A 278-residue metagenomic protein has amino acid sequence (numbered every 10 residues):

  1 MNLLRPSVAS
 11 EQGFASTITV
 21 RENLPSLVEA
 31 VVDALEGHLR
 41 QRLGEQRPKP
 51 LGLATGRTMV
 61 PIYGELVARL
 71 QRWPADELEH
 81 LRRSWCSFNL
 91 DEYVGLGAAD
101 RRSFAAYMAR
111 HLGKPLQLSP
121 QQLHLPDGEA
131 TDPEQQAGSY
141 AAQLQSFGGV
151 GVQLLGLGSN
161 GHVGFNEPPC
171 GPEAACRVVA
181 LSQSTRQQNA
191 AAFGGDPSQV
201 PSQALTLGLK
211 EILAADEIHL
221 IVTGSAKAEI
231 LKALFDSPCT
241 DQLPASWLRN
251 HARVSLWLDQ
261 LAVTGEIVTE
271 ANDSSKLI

Functional and structural regions predicted by a protein language model:
M1-L51: N-terminal glycine-/serine-/threonine-rich phosphate-binding loop
N2-A15, L78-V152, L277-I278: Ligand-binding beta-strand-loop-alpha-helix segment within the catalytic cores of soluble metabolic enzymes
N2-S7, A15, L207-K210, A214-I278: ATP/nucleoside-binding phosphotransfer catalytic cores, i.e., glycine-rich phosphate-binding loops
L43-A75: Glycine-rich N-terminal segment of FAD-binding domains in flavoprotein oxidoreductases, spanning the beta-loop-helix
G52-G56, N89, P126-D127, L154-L157 (+1 more regions): Short beta-strand segments
Q135-A137, V163-C170, A174-C176, I230-L234 (+1 more regions): A short secondary-structure junction signal
G138-P172: Internal active-site segments that recognize and position negatively charged phosphoryl groups and nucleotide moieties
N160, G164-L209: Class I SAM-dependent methyltransferase SAM-binding "motif I" and its flanking Rossmann-like core
